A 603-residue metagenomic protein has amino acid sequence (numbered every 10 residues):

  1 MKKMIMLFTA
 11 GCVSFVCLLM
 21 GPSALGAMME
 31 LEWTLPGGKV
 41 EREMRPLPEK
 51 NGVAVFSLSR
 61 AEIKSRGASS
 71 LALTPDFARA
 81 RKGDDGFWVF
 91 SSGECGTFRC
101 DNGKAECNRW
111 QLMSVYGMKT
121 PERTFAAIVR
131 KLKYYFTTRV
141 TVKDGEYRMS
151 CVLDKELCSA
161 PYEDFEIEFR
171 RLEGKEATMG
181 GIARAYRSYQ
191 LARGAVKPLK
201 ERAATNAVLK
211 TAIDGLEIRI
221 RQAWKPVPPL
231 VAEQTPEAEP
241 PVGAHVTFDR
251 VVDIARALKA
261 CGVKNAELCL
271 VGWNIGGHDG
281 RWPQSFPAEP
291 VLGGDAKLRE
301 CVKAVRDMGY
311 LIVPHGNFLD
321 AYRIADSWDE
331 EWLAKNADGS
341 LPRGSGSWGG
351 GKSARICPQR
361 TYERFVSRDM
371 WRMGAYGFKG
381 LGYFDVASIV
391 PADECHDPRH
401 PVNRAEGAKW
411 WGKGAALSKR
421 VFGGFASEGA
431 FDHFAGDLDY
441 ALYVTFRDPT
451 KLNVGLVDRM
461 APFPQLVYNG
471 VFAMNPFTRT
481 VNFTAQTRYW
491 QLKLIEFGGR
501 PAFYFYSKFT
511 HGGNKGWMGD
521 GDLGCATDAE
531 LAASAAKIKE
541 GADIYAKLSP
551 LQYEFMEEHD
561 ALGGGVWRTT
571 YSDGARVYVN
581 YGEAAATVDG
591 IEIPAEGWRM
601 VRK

Functional and structural regions predicted by a protein language model:
M1-M4: Positively charged n-region of N-terminal signal peptides that target proteins for export
T9-M20: Bacterial N-terminal signal peptides
G21-G26: Sec/Tat signal peptide C-region and signal peptidase I cleavage site
A27-E267: Carbohydrate-recognition beta-sandwich/jelly-roll modules in extracellular/periplasmic carbohydrate-active proteins
V55-S59, V271-W273, W282-F286, Y376 (+1 more regions): Carbohydrate-active enzymes and regulators
R81-K82, C261-K264, D307-G309, A415-F425 (+1 more regions): Structural alpha-beta junctions
P121-R123, R130-Y135, T141-E176, E239 (+5 more regions): Active-site-proximal substrate-binding groove within the catalytic cores of carbohydrate-active enzymes
G215-F365, K379-G380, S388-R399: Aromatic-lined carbohydrate-binding/catalytic grooves of carbohydrate-active enzymes
